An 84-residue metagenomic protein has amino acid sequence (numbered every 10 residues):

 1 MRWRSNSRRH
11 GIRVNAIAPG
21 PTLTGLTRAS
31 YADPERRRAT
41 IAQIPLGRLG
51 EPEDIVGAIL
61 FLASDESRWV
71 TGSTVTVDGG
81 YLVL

Functional and structural regions predicted by a protein language model:
M1, S5, I12, V56-L60: Conserved active-site helix of classical SDR/Rossmann-fold NAD(P)-dependent CH-OH oxidoreductases
S5-R9, T22, G50, A63: A short hydrophobic alpha-helix cap/turn motif
R8, R13, V70-G72: Short, small/polar-rich loop/turn modules that mediate ligand/substrate recognition or access, typified
R9, P21-I44: A glycine/serine/threonine-rich, flexible loop-to-helix segment that serves as the NAD(P) cofactor-binding "lid"
R13-L23, A63-E66, T76-D78: Conserved SDR Rossmann-fold cofactor-binding beta-strand/turn motif
I44-I55: A conserved structural motif in NAD(P)-dependent oxidoreductases
L60, T71-L84: Short C-terminal tail/terminal secondary-structure segment of NAD(P)H-dependent dehydrogenase/reductase domains
